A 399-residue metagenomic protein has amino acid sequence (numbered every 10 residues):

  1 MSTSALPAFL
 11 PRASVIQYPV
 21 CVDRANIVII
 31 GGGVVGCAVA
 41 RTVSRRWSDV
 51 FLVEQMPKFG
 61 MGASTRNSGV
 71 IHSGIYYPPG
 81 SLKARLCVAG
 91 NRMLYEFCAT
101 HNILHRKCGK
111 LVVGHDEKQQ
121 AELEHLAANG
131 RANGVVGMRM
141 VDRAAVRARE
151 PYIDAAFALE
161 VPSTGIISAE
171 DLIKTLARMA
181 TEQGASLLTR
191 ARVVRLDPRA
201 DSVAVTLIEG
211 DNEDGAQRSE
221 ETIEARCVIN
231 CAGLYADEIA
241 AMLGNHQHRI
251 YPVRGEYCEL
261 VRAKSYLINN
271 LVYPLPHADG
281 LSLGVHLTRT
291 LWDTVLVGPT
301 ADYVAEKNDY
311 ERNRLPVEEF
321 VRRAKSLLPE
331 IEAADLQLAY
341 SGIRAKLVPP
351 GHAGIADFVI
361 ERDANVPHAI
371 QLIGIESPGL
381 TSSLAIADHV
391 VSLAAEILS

Functional and structural regions predicted by a protein language model:
S2-I27, R45-R46: Extreme N-terminal leader/targeting segments of oxidoreductases
A25-L52: N-terminal Rossmann-like FAD-binding beta1-loop-alpha1 element of flavoenzymes
A38, L196-G298, D302-E311, R322 (+1 more regions): Flavin-dependent oxidoreductases
S44-R66: Glycine-rich FAD pyrophosphate-binding loop
G69-A145, R149, A155, G284-V285: Dinucleotide-binding Rossmann-like beta1-alpha1 core, especially the glycine-rich loop that anchors the ADP
P78-A89, V113-E122, E160-M179, L188 (+2 more regions): Short beta-strand to alpha-helix junction loop
L159-R226, L384, L393: Helical element adjacent to the flavin cofactor pocket in flavoenzyme catalytic cores
S282, D309-S399: C-terminal catalytic lobe of FAD-dependent flavoproteins
